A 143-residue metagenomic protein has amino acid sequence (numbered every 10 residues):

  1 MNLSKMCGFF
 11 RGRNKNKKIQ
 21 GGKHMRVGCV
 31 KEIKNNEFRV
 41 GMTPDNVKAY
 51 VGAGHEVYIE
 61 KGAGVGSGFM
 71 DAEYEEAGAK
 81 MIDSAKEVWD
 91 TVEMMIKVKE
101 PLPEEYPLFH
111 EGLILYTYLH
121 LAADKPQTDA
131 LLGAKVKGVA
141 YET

Functional and structural regions predicted by a protein language model:
M1-N2, G68: Generic hydrophobic-segment detector
L3-K5, F9-H24: Short, Lys/Arg-enriched N-terminal segments with co-localized hydrophobic residues within the first ~10-30 amino acids
M25-T143: Structural/interface elements that position substrates and couple domains in central-metabolism enzymes
